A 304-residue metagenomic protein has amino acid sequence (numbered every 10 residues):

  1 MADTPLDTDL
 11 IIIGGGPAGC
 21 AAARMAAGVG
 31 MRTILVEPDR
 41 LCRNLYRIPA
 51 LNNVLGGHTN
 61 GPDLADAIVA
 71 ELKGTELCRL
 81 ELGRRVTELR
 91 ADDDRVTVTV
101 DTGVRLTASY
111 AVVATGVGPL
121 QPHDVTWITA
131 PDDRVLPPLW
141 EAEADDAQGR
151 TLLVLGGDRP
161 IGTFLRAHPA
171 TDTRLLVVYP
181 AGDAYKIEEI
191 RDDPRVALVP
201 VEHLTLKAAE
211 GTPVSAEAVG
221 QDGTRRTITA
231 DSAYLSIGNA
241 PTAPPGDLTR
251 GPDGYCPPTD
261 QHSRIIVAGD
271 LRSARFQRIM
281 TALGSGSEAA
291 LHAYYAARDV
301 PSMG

Functional and structural regions predicted by a protein language model:
M1-D9, D66-A67, P119-L120, P241-P245: Extreme N-terminal leader/targeting segments of oxidoreductases
L6-D7, I12-L35, D132-K186, P258-G304: Rossmann-like dinucleotide/flavin-binding elements
D39-P62, I190-P194: Conserved N-terminal glycine-rich FAD pyrophosphate-binding loop of Rossmann-like flavoproteins
C42, L120-H123, P160-F164, A181-E189 (+1 more regions): Short, charged/polar "capping" segments at the starts of alpha-helices and the immediately preceding loops
D66-V100, L106-A108, T171-Y255, D299-G304: A Rossmann-like FAD-binding core segment of flavoenzymes
A108, A114-G116, Q121-H123, L155 (+2 more regions): Short, well-ordered coil/turn residues at beta-beta hairpins and beta-strand->alpha-helix junctions within
T115-T129, I237-R250: Flavin (primarily FAD) binding-site architecture
